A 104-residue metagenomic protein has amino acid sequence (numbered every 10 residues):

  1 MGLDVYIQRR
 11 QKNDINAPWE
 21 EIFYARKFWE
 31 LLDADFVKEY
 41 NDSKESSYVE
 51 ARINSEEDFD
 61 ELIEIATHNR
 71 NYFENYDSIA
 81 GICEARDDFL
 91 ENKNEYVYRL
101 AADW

Functional and structural regions predicted by a protein language model:
M1-V97, A101-W104: Acidic (Asp/Glu-rich) sequence patches and key acidic residues that form negatively charged surfaces used
